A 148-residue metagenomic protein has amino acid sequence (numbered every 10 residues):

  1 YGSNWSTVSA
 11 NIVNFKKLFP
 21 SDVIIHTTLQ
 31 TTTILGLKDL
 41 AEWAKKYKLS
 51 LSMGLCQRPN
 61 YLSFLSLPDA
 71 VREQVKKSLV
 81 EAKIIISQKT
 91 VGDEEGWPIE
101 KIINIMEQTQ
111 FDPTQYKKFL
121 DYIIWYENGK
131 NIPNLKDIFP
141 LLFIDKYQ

Functional and structural regions predicted by a protein language model:
N4-Y147: Conserved C-terminal portion of the radical SAM core fold that forms the substrate/S-adenosylmethionine-binding
